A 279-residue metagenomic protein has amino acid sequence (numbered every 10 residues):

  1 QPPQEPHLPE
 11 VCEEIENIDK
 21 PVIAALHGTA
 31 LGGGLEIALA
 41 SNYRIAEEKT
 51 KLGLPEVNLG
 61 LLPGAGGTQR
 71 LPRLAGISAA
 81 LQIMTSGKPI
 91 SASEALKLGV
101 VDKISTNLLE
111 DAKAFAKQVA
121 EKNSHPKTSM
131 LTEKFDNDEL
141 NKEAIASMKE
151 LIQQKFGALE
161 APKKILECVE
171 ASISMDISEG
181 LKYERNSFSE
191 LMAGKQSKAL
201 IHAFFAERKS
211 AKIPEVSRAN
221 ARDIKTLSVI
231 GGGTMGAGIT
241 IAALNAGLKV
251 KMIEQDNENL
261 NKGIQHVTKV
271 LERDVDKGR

Functional and structural regions predicted by a protein language model:
Q1-H27, G67-Q69, L74, L200-R222: An acidic, glycine-rich surface segment that forms the CoA-thioester-binding/catalytic face of crotonase-fold enzymes
E14-L131: Crotonase-fold acyl-CoA enzyme core
E36-L39, M84-S187, I201-N220: Amphipathic alpha-helical segments at domain termini/boundaries
E56, K251-N257, N261-K262: Conserved acidic E/D residue at the C-terminus of a beta-strand in Rossmann-like folds
V229-G231: Conserved N-terminal Rossmann-fold NAD(P)-binding element of oxidoreductases
G236-A237: N-terminal Rossmann-fold NAD(P) dinucleotide-binding loop
T240, L244: Gly/Ala-rich phosphate-binding loop of Rossmann-like dinucleotide-binding domains, activating on the conserved
N257-R279: Conserved N-terminal Rossmann-fold NAD(P) cofactor-binding segment
